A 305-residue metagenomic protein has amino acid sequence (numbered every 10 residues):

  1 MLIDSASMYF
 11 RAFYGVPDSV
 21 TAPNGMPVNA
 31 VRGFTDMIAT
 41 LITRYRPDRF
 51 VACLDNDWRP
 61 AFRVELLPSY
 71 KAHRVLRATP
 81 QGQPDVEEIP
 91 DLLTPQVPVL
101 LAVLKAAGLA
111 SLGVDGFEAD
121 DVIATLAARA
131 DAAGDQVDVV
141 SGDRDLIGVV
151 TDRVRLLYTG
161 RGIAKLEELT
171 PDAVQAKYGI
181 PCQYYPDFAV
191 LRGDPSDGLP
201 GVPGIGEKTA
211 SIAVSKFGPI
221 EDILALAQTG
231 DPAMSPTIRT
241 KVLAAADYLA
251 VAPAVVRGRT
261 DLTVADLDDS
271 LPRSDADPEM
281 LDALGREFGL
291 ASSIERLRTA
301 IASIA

Functional and structural regions predicted by a protein language model:
M1-V140, R144, G148-A164, T170 (+3 more regions): Noncatalytic, basic helical substrate-engagement surface that gates or grips nucleic-acid strands
R46-V51, L109, T151-R153, L166-A305: Non-catalytic nucleic-acid-binding/docking modules located in mid-to-C-terminal regions of nucleic-acid enzymes
